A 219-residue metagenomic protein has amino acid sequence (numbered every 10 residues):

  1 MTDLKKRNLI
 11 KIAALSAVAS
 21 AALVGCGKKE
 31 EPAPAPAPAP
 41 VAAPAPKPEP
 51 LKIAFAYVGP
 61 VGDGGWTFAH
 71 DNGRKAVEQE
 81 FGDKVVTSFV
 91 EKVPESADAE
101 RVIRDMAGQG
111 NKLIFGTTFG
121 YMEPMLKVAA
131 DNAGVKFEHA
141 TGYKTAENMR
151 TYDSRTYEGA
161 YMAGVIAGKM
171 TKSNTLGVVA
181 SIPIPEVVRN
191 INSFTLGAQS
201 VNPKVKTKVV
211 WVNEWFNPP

Functional and structural regions predicted by a protein language model:
M1-K5: N-terminal secretory signal peptides that target proteins for export/translocation
K6-I10: N-terminal export leaders
A13-V18: Sec-dependent signal peptide hydrophobic core
A22-G25: C-terminal motif of bacterial Sec signal peptides marking the signal peptidase cleavage site
G27-K29: Bacterial signal peptide processing site
E31-A33: Sequence/structural signature of beta-propeller domains
P36, P40-P219: A residue-level marker of the well-folded mature domains of exported/periplasmic proteins
